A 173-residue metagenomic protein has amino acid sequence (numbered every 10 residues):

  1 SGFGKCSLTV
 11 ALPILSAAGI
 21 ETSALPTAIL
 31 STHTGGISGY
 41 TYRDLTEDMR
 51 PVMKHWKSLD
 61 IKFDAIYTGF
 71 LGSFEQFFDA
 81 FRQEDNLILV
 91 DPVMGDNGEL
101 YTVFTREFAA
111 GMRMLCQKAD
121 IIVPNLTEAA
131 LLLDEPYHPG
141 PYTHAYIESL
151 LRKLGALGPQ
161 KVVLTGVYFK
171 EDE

Functional and structural regions predicted by a protein language model:
S1, T27, G69-L71, D91-V93 (+3 more regions): Fold-independent oxyanion-binding glycine-rich loops and adjacent beta-strand/coil segments at enzyme active sites
G2-T102: Conserved N-terminal subdomain of the carbohydrate kinase-like
T102-E173: Conserved phosphate/ATP/ADP-binding segment of small-molecule kinases
